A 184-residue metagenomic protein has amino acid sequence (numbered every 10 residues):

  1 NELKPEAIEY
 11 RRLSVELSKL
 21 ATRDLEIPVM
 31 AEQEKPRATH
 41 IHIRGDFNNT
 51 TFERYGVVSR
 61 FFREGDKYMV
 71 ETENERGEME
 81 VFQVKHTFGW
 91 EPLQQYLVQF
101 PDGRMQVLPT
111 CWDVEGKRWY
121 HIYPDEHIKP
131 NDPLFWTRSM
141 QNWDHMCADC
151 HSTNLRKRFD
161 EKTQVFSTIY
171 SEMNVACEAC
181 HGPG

Functional and structural regions predicted by a protein language model:
E2-D46: Active-site-surrounding "flap" and adjacent substrate/cofactor-binding loops of secreted or lumenal enzymes, prototyped
I8, V15, T50, K117-R118 (+1 more regions): Flexible, active-site-adjacent loop/turn segments at secondary-structure boundaries
I41-V57: A conserved amphipathic helix/loop scaffold that creates a polar/acidic microenvironment used either to coordinate
G56-G184: Extended surface/linker regions that mediate inter-domain or inter-protein docking in multi-component redox
